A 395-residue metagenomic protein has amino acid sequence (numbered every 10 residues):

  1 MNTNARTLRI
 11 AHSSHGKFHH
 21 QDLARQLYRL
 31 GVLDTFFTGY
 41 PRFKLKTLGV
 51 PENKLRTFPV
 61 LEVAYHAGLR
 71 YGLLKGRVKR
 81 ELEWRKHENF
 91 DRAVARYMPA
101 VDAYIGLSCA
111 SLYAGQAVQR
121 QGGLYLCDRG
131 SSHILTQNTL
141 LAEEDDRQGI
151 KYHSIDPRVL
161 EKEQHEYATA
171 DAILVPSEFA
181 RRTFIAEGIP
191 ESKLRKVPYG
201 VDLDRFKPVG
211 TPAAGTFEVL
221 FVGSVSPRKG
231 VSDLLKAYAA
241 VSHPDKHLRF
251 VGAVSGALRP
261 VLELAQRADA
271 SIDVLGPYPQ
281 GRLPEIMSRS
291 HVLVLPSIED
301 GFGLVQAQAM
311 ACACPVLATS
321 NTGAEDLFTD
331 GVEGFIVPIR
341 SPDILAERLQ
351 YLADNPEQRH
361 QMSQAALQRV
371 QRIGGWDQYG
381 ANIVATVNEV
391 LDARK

Functional and structural regions predicted by a protein language model:
H66-E81, Q121-E161: Acceptor-binding helix/loop patch of EC 2.4 sugar-transfer enzymes, predominantly nucleotide-sugar-dependent
Y167, P277-Y278, E285-S290: Short alpha-helical donor nucleotide-sugar binding micro-motif in glycosyltransferases
F179, G200: Carbohydrate-associated surface elements
G210-A240, R249-V251: Conserved donor-binding/catalytic core segment of Leloir-type glycosyltransferases
P260-G281: Nucleotide-activated donor-binding/catalytic signature segment of Leloir-type glycosyltransferases, i.e., the conserved
I298: Aromatic "clamp/platform" in nucleotide-sugar-dependent glycosyltransferases that forms part of the donor/acceptor
P315-A318: Short hydrophobic beta-strand element within catalytic cores of glycosyltransferases and related nucleotide-activated
D330-G331, F335-P342, Y351-P356: Conserved acidic donor-binding segment of nucleotide-sugar-dependent glycosyltransferases
